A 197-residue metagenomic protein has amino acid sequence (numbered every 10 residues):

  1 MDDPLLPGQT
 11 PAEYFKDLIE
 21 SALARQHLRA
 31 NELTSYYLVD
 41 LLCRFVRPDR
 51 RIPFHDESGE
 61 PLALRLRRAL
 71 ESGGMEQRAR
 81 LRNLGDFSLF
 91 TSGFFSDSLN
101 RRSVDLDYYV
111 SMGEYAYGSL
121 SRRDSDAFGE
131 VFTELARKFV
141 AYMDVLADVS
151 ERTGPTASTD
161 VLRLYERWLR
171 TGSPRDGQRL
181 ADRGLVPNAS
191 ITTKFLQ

Functional and structural regions predicted by a protein language model:
M1-Q197: Polar/charged low-complexity regulatory segments
